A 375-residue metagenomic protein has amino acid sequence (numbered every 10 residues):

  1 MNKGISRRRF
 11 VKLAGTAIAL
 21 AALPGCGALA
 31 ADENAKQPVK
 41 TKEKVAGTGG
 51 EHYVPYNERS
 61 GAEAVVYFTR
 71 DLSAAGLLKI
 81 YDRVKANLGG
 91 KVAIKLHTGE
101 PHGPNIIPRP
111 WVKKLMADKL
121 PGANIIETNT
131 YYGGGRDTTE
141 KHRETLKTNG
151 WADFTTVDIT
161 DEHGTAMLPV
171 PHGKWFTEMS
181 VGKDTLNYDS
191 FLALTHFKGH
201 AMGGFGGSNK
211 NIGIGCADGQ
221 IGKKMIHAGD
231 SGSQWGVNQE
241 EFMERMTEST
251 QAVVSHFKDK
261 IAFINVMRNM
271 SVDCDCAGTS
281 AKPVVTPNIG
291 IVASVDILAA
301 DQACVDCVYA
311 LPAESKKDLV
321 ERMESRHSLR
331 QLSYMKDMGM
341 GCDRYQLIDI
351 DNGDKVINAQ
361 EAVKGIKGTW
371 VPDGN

Functional and structural regions predicted by a protein language model:
N2-I5, R9-A21, G27-N375: N-terminal and secondary-structure boundary signal
